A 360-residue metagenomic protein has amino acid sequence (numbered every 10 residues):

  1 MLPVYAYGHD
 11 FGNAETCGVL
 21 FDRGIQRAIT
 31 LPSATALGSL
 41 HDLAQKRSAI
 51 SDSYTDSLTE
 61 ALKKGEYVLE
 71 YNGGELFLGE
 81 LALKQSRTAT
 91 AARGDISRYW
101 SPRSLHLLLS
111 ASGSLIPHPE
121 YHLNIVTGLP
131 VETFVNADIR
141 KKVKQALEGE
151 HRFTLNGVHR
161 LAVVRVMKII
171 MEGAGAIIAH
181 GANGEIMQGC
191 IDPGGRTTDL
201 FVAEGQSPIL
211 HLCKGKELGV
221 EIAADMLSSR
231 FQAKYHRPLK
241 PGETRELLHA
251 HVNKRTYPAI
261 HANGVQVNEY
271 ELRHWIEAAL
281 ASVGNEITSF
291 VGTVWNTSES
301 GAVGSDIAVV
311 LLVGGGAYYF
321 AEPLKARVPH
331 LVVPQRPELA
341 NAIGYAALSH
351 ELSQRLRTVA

Functional and structural regions predicted by a protein language model:
M1-C190, S207-E221, V252-A360: Nucleotide/phosphate-binding catalytic cleft detector across ATP-hydrolyzing and phosphate-transferring enzymes
C190-R255: Aromatic-anchored, glycine/proline-accented short structural segments that stabilize local strand-turns or short
